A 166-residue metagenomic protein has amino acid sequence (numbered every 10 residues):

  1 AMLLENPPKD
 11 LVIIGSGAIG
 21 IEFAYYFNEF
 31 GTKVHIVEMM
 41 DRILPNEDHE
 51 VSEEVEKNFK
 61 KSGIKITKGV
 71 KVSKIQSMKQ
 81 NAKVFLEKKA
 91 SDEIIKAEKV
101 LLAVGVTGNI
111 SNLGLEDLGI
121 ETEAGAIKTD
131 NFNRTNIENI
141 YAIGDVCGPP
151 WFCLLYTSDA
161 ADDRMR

Functional and structural regions predicted by a protein language model:
A1-P8, I94-S158: FAD-site-proximal beta/loop scaffold in flavoenzymes
M2, P8-V12, A18-S91, P150-C153: Rossmann-like dinucleotide-binding cores of NAD(P)H-dependent redox enzymes
G20, I36, K128, A160-A161: Intrinsically disordered, low-complexity regulatory regions of eukaryotic regulatory proteins
F23, M39, N131, V146 (+1 more regions): Generic detector of well-ordered alpha-helical packing
R42, N109, D163: Active-site loop signature of alpha/beta-hydrolase-fold enzymes
I64, L118-I120, D162: A generic structural signal for secondary-structure junctions that act as hinges or helix/strand caps at the edges
Y156-R166: Single conserved hydrophobic/aromatic residue that forms the stacking wall/gate of nucleotide- or nucleobase-binding
